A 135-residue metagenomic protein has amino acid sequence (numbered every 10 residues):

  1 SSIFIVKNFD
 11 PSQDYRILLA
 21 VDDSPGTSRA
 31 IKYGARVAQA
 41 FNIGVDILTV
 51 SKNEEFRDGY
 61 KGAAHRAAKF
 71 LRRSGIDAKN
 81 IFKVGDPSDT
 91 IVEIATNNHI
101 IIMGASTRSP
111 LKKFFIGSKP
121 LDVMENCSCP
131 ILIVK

Functional and structural regions predicted by a protein language model:
S1-F9, N97-K135: Gly/Ser-rich helix-loop-strand patches that form or flank binding pockets for ribonucleotide-derived cofactors
V6-N8, L48-V50, I81-G85, V134: Conserved beta-strand termini and adjacent loop/short-helix elements that scaffold enzyme active sites in alpha/beta
F9, D22-D23, K83, T107: Structured loop/turn residues at secondary-structure junctions
S12-Q13, E55, S88-T90, K112: Generic structural signal for helix capping and beta-alpha/helix-loop junctions
Q13-K61, H65-I81, I94, I100 (+1 more regions): Small/aliphatic-rich secondary-structure junction motif
D86-I91, S118-K119: Short acidic active-site motifs
